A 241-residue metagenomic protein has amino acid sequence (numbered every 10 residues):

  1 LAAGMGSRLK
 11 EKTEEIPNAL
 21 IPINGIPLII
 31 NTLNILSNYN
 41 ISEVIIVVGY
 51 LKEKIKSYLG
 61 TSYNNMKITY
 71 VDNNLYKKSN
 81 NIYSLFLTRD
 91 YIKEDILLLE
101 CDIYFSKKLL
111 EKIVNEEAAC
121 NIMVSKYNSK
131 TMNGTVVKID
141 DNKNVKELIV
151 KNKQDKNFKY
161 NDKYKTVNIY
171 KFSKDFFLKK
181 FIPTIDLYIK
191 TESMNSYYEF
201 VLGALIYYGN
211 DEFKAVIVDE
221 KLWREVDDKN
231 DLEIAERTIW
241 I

Functional and structural regions predicted by a protein language model:
L1-T13: N-terminal nucleotide-binding beta1-loop-alpha1 segment
E15-I30: Short catalytic helix/loop segments, enriched in acidic residues and glycine and frequently bearing histidine
A19, K67-T69, N144, E212-K214: Conserved beta-strand segments of alpha/beta enzyme cores
N24, Y50, Y76, Y197 (+1 more regions): Short beta->alpha linker loops
I26-D95: Conserved N-terminal catalytic core of the sugar/cofactor nucleotidyltransferase
E94-Y104: Short beta-strand-to-loop acidic/aromatic patch adjacent to the donor-nucleotide binding site
S106-Y188: Conserved core of the sugar-phosphate nucleotidyltransferase
K163-I241: Conserved alpha/beta core of the MobA/IspD/sugar-nucleotide pyrophosphorylase nucleotidyltransferase superfamily
